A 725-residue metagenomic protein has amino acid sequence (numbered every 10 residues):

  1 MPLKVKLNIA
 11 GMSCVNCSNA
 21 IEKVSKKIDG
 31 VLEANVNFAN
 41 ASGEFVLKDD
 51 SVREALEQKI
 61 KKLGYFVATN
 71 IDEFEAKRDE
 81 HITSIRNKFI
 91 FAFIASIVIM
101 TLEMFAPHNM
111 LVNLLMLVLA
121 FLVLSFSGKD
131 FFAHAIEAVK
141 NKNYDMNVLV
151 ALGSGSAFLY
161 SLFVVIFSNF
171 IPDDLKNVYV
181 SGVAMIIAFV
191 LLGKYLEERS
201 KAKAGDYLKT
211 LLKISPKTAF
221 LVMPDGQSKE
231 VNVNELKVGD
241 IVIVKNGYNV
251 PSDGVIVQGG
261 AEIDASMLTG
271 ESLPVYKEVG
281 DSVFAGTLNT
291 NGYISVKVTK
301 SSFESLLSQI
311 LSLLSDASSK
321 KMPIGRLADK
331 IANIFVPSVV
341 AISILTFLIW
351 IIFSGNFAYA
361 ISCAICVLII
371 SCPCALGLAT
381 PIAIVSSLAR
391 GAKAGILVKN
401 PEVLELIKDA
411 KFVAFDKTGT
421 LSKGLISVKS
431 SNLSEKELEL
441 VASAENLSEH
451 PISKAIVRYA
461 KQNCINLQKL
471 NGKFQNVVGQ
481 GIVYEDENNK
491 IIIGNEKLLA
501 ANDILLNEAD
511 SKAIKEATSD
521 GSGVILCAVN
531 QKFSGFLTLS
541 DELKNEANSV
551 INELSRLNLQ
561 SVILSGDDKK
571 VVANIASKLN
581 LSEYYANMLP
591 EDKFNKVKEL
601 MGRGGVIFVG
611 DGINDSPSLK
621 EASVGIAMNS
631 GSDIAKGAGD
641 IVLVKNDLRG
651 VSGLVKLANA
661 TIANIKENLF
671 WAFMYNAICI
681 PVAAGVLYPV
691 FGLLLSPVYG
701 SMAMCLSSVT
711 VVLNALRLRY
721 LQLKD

Functional and structural regions predicted by a protein language model:
M1-L111, M146, S308, S312-K320 (+4 more regions): Flexible metal-binding regulatory segments at protein termini and peripheral loops
P2, N19, D486-N488, V529-E667: Conserved ATP-binding TGD loop and adjacent catalytic N/P-domain core of P-type ATPases
K6, G182-N246, K277, V571 (+2 more regions): Juxtamembrane coupling segments of multi-pass membrane pumps/enzymes
L32-K48, Q58, V178, K209-E304 (+2 more regions): Conserved cytosolic catalytic loops of P-type ATPases
N37-A39, F220, I243, F412-I504 (+5 more regions): Cytosolic catalytic regions of ATP/NTP-dependent phosphoryl-transfer enzymes
F74-I94, H134-A157, L311-S343, A360 (+6 more regions): Soluble-to-membrane junctions at the N-terminal ends of transmembrane alpha-helices in multi-pass ion-transporting
S84-T218, K330, S431: Transmembrane helix-loop-helix hairpins at the membrane interface
F105-H108, K140, L159, R390 (+7 more regions): Membrane-embedded alpha-helical bundles of multi-pass transporters
